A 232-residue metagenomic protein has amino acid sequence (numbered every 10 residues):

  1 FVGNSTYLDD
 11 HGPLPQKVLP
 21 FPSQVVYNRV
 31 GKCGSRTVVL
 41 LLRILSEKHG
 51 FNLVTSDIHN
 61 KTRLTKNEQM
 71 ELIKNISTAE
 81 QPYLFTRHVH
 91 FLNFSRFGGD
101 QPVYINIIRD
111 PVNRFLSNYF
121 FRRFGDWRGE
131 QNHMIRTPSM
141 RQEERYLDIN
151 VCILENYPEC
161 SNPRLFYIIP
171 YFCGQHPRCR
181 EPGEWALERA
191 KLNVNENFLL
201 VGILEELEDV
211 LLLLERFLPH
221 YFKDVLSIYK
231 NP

Functional and structural regions predicted by a protein language model:
F1-V26, R43-N52, N60, K66-Q69 (+1 more regions): Juxtamembrane luminal stem/stalk of type II transmembrane Golgi/ER carbohydrate-processing enzymes
T6, G12, K32, H176-P177: Short linear sequence elements within intrinsically disordered, low-complexity coil regions
Q24-L42, P111-N113: Catalytic nucleophile-elbow at a beta strand-turn-alpha helix junction centered on a G-D-S/GDSL motif, marking
V39-I44, V54, N118-F121, E215-R216: Short coil/turn segments at secondary-structure boundaries
N52-V54, E130-Q131: Flexible, disordered linker segments and immediate boundary regions flanking tandem C2H2 zinc-finger modules
H59-N106, N113-K230: PAPS-dependent sulfotransferase catalytic domain
